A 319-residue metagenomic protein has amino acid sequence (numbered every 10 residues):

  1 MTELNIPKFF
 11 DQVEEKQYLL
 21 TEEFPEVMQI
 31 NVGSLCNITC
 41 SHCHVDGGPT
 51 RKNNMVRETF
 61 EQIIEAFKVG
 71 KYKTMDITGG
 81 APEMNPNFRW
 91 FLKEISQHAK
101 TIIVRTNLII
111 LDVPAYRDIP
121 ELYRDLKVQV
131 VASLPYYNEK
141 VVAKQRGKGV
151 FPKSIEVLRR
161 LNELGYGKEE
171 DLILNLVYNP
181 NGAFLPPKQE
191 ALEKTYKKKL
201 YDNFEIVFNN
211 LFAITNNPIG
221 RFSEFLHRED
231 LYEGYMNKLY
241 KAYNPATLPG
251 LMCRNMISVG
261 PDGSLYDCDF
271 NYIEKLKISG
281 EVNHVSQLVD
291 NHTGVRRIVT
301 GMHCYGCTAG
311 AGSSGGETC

Functional and structural regions predicted by a protein language model:
T2-G79, E83-H98: Conserved alpha-helical substructure of the radical SAM core
V27, G47-V56, G70-N85, I95-A115 (+2 more regions): Core AdoMet radical
C36, C40-C43, C253, C268 (+1 more regions): Short cysteine clusters
T39, T106, P261-G263: Residue-level recognition of short loop/turn positions
A66, W90-H98, L122-L126, V157-R160 (+3 more regions): Alpha-helical structural signal in soluble globular domains
N138-M252: Radical SAM enzyme [4Fe-4S]-AdoMet core and its adjacent flexible, acidic and glycine-rich loops/tails across
Y240-E274: C-terminal accessory regions of radical SAM enzymes
S264-C319: Flexible mid-to-C-terminal extensions adjoining Fe-S/redox cofactors in radical SAM and related proteins
